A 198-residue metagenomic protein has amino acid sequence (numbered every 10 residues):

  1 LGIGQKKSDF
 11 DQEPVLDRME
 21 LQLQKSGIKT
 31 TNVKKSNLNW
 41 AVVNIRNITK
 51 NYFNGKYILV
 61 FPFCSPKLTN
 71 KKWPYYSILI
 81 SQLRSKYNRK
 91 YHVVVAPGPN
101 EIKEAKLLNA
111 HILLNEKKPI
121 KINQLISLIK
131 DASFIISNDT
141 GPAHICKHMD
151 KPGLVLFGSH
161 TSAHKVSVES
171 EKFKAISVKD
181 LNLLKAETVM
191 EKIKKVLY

Functional and structural regions predicted by a protein language model:
L1-Y198: Catalytic machinery of carbohydrate-active enzymes, primarily nucleotide-sugar-dependent glycosyltransferases
